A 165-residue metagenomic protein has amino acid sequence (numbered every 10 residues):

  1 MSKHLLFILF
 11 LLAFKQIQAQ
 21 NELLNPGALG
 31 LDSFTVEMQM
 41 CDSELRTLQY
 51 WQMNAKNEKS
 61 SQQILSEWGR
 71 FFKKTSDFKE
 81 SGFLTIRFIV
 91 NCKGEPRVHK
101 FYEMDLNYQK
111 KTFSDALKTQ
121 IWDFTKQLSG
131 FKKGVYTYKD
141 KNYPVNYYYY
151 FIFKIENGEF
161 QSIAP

Functional and structural regions predicted by a protein language model:
M1-N25, P165: Bacterial Sec-dependent N-terminal signal peptides
Q20-P165: Charge-biased low-complexity segments
